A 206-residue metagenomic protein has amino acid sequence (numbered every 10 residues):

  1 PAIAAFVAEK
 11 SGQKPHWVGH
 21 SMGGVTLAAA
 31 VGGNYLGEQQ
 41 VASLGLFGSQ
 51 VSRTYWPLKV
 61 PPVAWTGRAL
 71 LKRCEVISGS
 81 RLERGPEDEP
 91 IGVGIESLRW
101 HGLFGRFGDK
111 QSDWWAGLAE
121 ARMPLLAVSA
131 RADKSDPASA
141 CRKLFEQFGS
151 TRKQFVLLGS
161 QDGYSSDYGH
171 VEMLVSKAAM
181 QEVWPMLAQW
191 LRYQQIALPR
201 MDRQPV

Functional and structural regions predicted by a protein language model:
P1-V206: Lipid deacylating catalytic domains
